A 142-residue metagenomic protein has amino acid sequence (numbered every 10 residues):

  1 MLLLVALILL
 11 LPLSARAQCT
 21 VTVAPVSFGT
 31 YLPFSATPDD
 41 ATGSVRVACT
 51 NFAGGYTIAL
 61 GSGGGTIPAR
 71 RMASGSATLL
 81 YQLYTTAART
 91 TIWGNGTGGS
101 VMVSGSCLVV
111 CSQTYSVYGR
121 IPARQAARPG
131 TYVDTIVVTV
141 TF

Functional and structural regions predicted by a protein language model:
M1-A6: Sec-dependent signal peptide recognition, specifically the positively charged N-region followed immediately by
P12-S14: N-terminal signal peptide c-region/cleavage motif recognized by signal peptidases
R16-G75, V103-F142: N-terminal small/polar-rich segments of proteins
G61-G63, Q82-T86: Predominantly extracellular/luminal cell-surface or secreted proteins
L79, L83, N95-G96: Charge-rich (especially acidic), low-complexity segments
A88-V110: Extracellular beta-sheet repeat scaffolds used for adhesion and glycan interaction
